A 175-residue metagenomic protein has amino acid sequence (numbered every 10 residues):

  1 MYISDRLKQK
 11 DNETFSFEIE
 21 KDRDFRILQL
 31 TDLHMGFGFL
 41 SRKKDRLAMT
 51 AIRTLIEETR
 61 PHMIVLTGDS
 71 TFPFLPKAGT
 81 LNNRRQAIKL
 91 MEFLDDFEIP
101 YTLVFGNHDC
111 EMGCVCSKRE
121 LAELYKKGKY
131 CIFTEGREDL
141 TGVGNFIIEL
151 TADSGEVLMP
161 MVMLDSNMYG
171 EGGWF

Functional and structural regions predicted by a protein language model:
M1-R84, K89: N-terminal active-site segment of His-dependent metallophosphoesterases
Y2-I19, R85-F175: Extended active-site neighborhood of metal-dependent phosphoesterases/phosphodiesterases
